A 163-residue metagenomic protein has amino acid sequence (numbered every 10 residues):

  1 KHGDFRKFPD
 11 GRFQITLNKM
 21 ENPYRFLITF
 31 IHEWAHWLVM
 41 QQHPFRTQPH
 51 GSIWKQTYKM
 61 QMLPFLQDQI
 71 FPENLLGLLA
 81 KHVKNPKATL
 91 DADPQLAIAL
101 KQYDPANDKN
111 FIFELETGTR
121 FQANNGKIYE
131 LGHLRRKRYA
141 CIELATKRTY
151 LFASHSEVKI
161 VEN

Functional and structural regions predicted by a protein language model:
K1-P9, Q14-P23, P44-N163: Metalloprotease/metallohydrolase-associated module, dominated by Zn2+-dependent proteases
I28-Q41: Active-site recognition of the HExxH zinc-binding catalytic motif
